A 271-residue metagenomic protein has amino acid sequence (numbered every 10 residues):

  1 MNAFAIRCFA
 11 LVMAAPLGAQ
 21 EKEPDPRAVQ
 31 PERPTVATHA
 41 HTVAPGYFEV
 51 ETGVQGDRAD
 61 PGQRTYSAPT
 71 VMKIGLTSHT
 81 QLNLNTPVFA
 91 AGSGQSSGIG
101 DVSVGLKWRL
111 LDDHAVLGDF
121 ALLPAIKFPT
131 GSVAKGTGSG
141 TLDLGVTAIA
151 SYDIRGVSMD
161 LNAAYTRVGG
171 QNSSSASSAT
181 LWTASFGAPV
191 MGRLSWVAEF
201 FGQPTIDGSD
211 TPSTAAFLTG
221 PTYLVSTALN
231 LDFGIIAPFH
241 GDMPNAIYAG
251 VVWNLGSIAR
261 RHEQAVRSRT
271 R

Functional and structural regions predicted by a protein language model:
M1-F4: N-terminal secretory signal peptides that target proteins for export/translocation
R7-P16: Bacterial N-terminal signal peptides
Q20-R271: Transmembrane beta-barrel domains of Gram-negative outer membranes and organellar outer membranes
